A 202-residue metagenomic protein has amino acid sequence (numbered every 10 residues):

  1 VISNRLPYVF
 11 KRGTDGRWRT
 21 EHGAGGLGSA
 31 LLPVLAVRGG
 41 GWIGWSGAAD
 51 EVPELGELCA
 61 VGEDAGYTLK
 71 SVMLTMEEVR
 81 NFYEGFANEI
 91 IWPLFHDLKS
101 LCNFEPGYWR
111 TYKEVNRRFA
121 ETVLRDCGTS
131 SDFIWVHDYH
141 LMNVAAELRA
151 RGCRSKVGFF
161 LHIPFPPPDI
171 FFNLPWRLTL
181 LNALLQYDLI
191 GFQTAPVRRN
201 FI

Functional and structural regions predicted by a protein language model:
V1-E78, I170, L174, P196: N-terminal low-complexity, Ser/Thr- and acidic-residue-enriched intrinsically disordered segments
I2-S3, I134, A150-P166, D188-F192: Active-site proximal beta-strand in glycosyltransferases
R19-A24, V115-R117, I163-N182: Nucleotide-sugar donor phosphate/pyrophosphate-binding loop at the beta->alpha transition of glycosyltransferases
M76-F133: Conserved nucleotide-sugar donor-binding subdomain of glycosyltransferases
G85-E89, P93-P106, R110, E147 (+1 more regions): Acceptor-binding helix/loop patch of EC 2.4 sugar-transfer enzymes, predominantly nucleotide-sugar-dependent
T122, P175-I190: Membrane-proximal helix-turn-helix segments that form the acceptor-binding/catalytic region of lipid-linked
L124, G128-T129, F133, M142-G158: Glycosyltransferases and closely related glycan-assembly transferases that use nucleotide-activated donors
Y187-I202: A short, active-site helix/loop in glycosyltransferases that binds the activated sugar's phosphate group
